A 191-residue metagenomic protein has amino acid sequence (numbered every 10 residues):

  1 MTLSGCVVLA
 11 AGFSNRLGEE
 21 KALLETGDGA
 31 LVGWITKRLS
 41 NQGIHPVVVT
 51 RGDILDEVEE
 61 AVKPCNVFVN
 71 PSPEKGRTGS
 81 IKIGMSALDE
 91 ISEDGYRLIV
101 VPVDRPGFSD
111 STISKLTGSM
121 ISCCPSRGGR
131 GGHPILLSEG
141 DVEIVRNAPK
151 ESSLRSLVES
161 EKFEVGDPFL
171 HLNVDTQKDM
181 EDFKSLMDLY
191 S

Functional and structural regions predicted by a protein language model:
T2-G52: N-terminal glycine-rich phosphate-binding loop and ensuing alpha1 helix
T2-L3, N147-S191: Conserved alpha/beta core of the MobA/IspD/sugar-nucleotide pyrophosphorylase nucleotidyltransferase superfamily
L17, V58-E59, L116, V145 (+1 more regions): Hydrophobic packing residues within well-ordered alpha-helices of enzyme cores
G18, T26-A30, D53, P71-G79 (+4 more regions): Residues at secondary-structure transition points
L24, N66-F68, L172-N173: Structural signal for short hydrophobic segments within the conserved structured cores of catalytic domains across
V32-R97, S111: Conserved N-terminal catalytic core of the sugar/cofactor nucleotidyltransferase
E74-E139, E143-I144: Conserved beta-loop-beta/alpha segment of the NTase-like Rossmann-fold superfamily that binds/positions NTPs
